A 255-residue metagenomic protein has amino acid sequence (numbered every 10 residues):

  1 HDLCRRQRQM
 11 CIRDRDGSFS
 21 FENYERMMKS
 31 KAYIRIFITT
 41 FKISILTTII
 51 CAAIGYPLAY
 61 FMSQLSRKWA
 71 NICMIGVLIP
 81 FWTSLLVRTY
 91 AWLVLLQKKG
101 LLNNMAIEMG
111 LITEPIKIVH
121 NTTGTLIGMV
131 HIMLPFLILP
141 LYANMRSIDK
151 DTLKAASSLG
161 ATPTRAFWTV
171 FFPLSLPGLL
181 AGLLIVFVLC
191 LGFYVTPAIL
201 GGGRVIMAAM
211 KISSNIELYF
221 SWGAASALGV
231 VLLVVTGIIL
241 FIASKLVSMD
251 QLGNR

Functional and structural regions predicted by a protein language model:
H1-D14: Single conserved hydrophobic/aromatic residue that forms the stacking wall/gate of nucleotide- or nucleobase-binding
R13-I45, P115, L218-S221: Periplasmic/extracellular loop-to-transmembrane helix junction in inner-membrane transport proteins
F21, T89-V130, T164, L200-R204: Membrane-interfacial helix termini and adjacent extracytoplasmic/periplasmic loops of multi-pass transporters
Y24-A32, A198-S248: Interhelical loop and adjacent transmembrane-helix boundary motif in polytopic membrane transport permeases
R35-T39, E108-F136, G178, L183 (+1 more regions): Loop-to-helix entry region at the N-terminal start of transmembrane alpha-helices in multi-pass membrane transporters
L46-L78, V94, T152-L153, F167 (+1 more regions): Transmembrane-helix boundary motif in ABC transporter permease subunits
I79, H131, F136-K150, A161-G192 (+1 more regions): Transmembrane alpha-helices
Y142-L153, S157, T169, S226-R255: C-terminal transmembrane helix and the adjacent membrane-cytosol boundary/short C-terminal tail of inner/organellar
